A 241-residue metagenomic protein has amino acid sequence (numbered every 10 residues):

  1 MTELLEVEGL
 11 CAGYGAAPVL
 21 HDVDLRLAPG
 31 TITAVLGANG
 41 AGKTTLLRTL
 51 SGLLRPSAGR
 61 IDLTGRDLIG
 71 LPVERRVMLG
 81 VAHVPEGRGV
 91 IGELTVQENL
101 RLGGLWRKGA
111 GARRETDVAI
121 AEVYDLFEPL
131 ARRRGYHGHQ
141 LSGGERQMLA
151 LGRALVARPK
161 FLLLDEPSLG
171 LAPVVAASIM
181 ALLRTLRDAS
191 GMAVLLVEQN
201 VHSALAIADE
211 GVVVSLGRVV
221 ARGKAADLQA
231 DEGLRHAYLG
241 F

Functional and structural regions predicted by a protein language model:
G15, T33, L71, V96-V118 (+3 more regions): ABC-type ATPase nucleotide-binding domains, specifically the catalytic core motifs of the NBD
L36-A38: The feature captures the beta-strand-to-loop junction immediately N-terminal to the Walker
S51: Helix-to-loop junction immediately C-terminal to a conserved catalytic motif
R55, D67-R88, G92, R113-T116 (+3 more regions): ABC ATPase NBD coupling module
H137-L141, E145: Conserved ABC ATPase signature
A154-L155: ABC ATPase C-loop
A177-G191: Helical segment within the ABC ATPase nucleotide-binding domain
